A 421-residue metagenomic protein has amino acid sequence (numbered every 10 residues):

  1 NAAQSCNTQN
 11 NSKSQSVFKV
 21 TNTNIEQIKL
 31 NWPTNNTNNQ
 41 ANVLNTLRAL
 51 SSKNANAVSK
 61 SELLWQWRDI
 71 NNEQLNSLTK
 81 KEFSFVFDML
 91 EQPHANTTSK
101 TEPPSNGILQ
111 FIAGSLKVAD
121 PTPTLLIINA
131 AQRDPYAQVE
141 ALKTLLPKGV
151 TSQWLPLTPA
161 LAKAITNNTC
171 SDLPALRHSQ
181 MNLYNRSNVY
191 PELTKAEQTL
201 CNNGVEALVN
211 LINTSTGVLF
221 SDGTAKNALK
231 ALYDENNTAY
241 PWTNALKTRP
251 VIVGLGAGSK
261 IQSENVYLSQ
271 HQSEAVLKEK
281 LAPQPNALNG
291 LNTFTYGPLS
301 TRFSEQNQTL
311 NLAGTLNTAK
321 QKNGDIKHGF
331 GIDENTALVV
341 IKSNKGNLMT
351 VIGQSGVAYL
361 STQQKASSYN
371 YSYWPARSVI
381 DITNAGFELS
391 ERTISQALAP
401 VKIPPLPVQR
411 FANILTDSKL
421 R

Functional and structural regions predicted by a protein language model:
N1-P123, Q132-E140, L146-G149, V266-L268 (+1 more regions): C-terminal and late-domain segments of enzyme folds
N106, T194-A207, N237, P241 (+1 more regions): A Trp-anchored, charged/polar loop motif used as the substrate-binding/catalytic surface of acyl/ester-handling
T124, T216-G217: Structural motif
N129-A137, T224-N227, A257-I261: Gly/Ser/Thr-rich loops at beta-strand to alpha-helix junctions that form or flank small-molecule/cofactor-binding
A141-T216: Substrate-binding cleft of extracellular glycoside hydrolase catalytic domains
A207, L211, D234-R249: Catalytic-core regions built around general acid/base machinery
L219-D222, W242-N265: Catalytic nucleophile loop
T224-N237: Glycine/threonine-rich flexible loop motifs
